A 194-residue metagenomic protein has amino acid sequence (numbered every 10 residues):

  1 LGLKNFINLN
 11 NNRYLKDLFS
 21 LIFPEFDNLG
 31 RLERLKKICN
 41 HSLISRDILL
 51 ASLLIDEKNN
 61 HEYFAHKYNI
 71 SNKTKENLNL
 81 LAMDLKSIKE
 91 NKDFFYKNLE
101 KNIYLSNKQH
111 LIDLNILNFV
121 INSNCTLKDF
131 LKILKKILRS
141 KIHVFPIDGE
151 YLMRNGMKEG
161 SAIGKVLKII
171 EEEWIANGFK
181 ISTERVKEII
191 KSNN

Functional and structural regions predicted by a protein language model:
L1-L127: Conserved, hydrophobic alpha-helical core segments of structured domains
N118-N194: Charged substrate- and nucleic-acid-binding regions of tRNA-handling and nucleotidyl-transfer enzymes, centered on
